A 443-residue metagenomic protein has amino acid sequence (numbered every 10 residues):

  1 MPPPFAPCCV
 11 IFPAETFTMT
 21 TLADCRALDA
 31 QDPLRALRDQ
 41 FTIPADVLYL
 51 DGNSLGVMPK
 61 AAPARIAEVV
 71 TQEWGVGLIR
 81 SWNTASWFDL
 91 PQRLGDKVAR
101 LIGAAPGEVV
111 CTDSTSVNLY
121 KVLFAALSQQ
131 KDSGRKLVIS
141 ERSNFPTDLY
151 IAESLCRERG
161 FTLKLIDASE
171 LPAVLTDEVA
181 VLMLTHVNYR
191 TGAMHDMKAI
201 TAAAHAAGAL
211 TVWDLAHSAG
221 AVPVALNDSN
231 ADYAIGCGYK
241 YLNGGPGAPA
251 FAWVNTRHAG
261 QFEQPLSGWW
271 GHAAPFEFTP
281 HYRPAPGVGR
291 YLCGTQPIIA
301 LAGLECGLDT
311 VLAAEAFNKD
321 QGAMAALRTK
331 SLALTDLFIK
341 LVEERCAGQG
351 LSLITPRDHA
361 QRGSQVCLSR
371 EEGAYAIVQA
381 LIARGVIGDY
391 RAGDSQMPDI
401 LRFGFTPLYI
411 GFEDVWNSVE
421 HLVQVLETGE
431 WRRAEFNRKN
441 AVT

Functional and structural regions predicted by a protein language model:
F5: Arg/Lys-rich, positively charged N-terminal/basic patches that mediate binding to nucleic acids
C8-C9: Cysteine-centered motifs
F12-T443: Pyridoxal 5′-phosphate
